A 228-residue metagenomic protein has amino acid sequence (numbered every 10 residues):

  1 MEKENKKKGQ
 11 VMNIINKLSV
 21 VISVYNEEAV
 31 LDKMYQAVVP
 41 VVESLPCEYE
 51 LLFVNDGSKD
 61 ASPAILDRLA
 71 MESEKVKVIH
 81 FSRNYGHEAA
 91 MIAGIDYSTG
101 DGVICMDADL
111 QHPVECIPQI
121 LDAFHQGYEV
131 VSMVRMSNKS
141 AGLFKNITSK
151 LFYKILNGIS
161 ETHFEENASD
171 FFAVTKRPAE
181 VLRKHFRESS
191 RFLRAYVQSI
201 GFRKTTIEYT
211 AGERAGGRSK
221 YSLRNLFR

Functional and structural regions predicted by a protein language model:
E2-A141: Structured catalytic core of nucleotide-sugar glycosyltransferases
E2-N16, R194-R228: Hydrophobic helical membrane-anchoring modules
K33, P40, A64, K150-Y153 (+2 more regions): Generic recognition of well-ordered alpha-helical segments within structured catalytic/regulatory domains
E43, M71, N157-S160, A179 (+2 more regions): Non-catalytic alpha-helical coupling and interface elements of nucleotide-dependent molecular machines and regulators
E50, D170, Y196: Conserved beta-strand and immediately adjacent loop positions that scaffold enzyme active sites
K77-I79, H163, T205: Structural signal for short hydrophobic segments within the conserved structured cores of catalytic domains across
F81-R83, H87-Y97, G102, V114-L193 (+1 more regions): Acceptor/aglycone-binding surface of glycosyltransferases and processive sugar-polymer synthases
